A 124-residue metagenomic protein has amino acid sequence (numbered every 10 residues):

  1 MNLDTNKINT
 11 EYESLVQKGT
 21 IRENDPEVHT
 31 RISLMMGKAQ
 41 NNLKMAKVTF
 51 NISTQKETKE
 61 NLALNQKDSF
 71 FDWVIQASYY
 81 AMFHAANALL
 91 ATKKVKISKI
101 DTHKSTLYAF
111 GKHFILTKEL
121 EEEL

Functional and structural regions predicted by a protein language model:
M1-L124: Terminal alpha-helical segments
